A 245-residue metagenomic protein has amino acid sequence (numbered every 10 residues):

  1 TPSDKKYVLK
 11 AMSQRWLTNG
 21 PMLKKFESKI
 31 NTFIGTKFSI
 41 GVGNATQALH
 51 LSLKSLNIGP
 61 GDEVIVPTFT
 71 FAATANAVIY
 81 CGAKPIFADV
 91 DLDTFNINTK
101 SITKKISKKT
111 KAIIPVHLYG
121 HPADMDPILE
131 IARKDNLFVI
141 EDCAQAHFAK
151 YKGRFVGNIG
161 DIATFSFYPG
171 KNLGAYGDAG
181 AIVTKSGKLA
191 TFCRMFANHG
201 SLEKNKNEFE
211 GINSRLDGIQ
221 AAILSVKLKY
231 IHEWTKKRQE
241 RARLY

Functional and structural regions predicted by a protein language model:
T1-W16, P21: N-terminal "arm"/small-domain region of PLP-dependent enzymes with the aminotransferase-like
W16-E63, A77-C81, I86-D89, R154: Phosphate-binding glycine-rich loop
E27, T46, T68, T99 (+1 more regions): Short amphipathic alpha-helical/adjacent loop interface patches that line ligand and macromolecule-binding sites
S28, D126, D178: Active-site phosphate/pyrophosphate- and oxyanion-stabilizing loops and adjacent acidic/basic residues in soluble
K54-C143, K150: PLP-dependent aminotransferase-like
I131-N136, R154-I162: Radical SAM/AdoMet-radical enzyme domain recognition
A146-K152, I159-Y245: Active-site region of PLP-dependent enzymes
